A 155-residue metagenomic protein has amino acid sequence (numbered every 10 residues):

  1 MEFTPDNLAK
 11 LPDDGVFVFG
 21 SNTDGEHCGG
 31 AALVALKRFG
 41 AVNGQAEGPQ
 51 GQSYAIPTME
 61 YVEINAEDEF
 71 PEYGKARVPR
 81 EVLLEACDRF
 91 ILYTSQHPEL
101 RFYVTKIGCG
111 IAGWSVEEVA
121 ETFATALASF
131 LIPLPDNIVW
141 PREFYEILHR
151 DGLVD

Functional and structural regions predicted by a protein language model:
M1-D155: Macrodomain-like recognition of ADP-ribose-binding/processing modules
